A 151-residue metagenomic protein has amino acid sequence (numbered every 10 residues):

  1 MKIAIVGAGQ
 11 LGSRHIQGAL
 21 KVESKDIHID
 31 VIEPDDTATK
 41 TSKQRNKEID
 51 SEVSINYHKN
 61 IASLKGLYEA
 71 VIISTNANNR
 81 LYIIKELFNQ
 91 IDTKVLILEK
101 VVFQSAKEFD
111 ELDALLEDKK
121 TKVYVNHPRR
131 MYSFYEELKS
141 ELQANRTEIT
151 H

Functional and structural regions predicted by a protein language model:
M1-D50: N-terminal Rossmann-like dinucleotide-binding module
Q10-L11, N78, R130-M131: Short, solvent-exposed loop/turn segments at secondary-structure junctions
S13, Q17-K21, Q44, K85 (+3 more regions): Short, well-ordered alpha-helices that flank and scaffold nucleotide-derived cofactor binding pockets
H15, T41-S42, I83, E108-F109 (+1 more regions): Residues at alpha-helix caps and immediate loop-helix transition turns in enzyme cores, especially N- and C-cap
D26, I91-V95, K119-T121: A short helix->loop->beta-strand "cap" motif at the edges of active sites that frequently abuts
D26-I27, Y68, T93, I149: Core-facing hydrophobic residues within beta-strands of well-ordered domains
E48-L115: Beta-loop-alpha module in the N-terminal Rossmann-like domain of NAD(P)-dependent dehydrogenases, especially those
V102-H151: A contiguous active-site-proximal alpha/beta segment in oxidoreductase catalytic domains
